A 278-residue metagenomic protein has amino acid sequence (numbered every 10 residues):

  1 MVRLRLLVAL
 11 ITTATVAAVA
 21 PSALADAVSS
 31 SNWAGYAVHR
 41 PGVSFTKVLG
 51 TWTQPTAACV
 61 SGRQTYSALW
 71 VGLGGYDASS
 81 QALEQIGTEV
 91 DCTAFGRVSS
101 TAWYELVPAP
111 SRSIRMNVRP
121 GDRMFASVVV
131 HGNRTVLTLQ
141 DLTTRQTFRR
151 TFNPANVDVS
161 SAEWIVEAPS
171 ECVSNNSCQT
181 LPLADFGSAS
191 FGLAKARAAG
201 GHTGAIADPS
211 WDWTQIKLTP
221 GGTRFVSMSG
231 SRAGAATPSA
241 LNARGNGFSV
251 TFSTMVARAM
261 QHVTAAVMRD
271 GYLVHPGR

Functional and structural regions predicted by a protein language model:
M1-L6, V98-A102: Long, low-complexity, intrinsically disordered polar/charged segments
V2-A25: Secretory targeting and sorting signals
L24-R278: Exposed, interaction-prone regions of secreted/extracellular proteins
